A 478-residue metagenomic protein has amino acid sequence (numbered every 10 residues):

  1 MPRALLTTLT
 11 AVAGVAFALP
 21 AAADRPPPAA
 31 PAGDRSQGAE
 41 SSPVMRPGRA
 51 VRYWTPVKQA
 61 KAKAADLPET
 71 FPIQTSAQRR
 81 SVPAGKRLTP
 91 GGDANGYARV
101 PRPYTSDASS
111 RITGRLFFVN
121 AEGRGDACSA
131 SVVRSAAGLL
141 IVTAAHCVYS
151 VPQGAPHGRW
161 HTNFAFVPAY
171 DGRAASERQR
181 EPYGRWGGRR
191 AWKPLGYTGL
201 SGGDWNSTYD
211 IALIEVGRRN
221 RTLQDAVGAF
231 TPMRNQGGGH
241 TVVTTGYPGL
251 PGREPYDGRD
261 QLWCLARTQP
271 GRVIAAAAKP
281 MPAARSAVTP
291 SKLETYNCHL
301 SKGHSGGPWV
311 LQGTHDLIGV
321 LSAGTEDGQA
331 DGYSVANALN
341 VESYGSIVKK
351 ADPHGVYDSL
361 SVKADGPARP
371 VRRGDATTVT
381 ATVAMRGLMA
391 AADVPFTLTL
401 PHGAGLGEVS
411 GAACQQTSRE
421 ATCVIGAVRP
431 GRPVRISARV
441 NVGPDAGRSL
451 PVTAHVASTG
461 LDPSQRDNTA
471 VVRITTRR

Functional and structural regions predicted by a protein language model:
M1-P26: Secretory targeting and sorting signals
A23-R134, H354-Y357: Protease-domain processing segments flanking chymotrypsin-fold serine proteases, especially trypsin-like
A98-E122, V133-R134, G158-L223: Conserved catalytic-core segment of clan PA serine endopeptidases
W205-I211, E215-E294: Chymotrypsin/trypsin-fold serine protease catalytic domain
C298-L321: Catalytic nucleophile loop of clan PA
R369-A392: Short beta-strand elements of extracellular/lumenal beta-sandwich folds
A392-P430, A470: A surface/secretory-pathway sequence property marking extracellular, secreted, or lumenal proteins enriched
A427-R448: Low-complexity, intrinsically disordered segments enriched in Ser/Thr together with acidic residues
